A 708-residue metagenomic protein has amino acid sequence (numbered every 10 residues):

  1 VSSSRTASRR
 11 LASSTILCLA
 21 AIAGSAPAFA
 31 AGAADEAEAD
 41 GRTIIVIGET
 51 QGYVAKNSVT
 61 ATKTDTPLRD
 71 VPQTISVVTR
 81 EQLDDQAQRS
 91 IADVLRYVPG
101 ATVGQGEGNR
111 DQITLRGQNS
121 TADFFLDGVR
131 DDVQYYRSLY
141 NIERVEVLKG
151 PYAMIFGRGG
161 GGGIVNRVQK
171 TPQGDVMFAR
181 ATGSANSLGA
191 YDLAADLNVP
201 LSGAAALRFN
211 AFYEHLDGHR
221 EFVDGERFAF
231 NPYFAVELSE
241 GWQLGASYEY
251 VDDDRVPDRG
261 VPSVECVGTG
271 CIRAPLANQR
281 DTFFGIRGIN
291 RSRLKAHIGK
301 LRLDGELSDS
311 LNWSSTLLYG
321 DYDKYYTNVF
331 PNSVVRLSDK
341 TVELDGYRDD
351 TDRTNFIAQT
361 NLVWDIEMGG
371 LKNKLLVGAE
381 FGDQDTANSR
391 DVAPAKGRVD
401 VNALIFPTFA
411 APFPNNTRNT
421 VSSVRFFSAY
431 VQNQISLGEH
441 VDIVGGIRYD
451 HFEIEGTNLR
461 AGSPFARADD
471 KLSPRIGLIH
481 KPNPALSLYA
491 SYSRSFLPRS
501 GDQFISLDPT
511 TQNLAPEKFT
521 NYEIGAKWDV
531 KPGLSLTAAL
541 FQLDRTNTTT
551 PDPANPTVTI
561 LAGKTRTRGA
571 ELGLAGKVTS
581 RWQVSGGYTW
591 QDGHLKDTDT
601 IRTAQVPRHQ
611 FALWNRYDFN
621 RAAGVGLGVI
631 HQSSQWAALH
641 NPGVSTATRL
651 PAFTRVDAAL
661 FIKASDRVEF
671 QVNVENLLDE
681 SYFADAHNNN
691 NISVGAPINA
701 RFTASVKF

Functional and structural regions predicted by a protein language model:
D40-V176, I524: Acidic, small-polar-rich N-terminal luminal/periplasmic segments of exported/outer-membrane proteins
Y140-E143, M154-P232, L238-W242, H297 (+1 more regions): Outer-membrane beta-barrel translocator/receptor signature
E214-G218, F230-E237, G241-E306, D321-R353 (+3 more regions): Acidic/polar loop-and-plug regions of large Gram-negative outer-membrane beta-barrel proteins
A235-S239, R353, K372-L376, E380-Q384 (+6 more regions): Structural signature of Gram-negative outer-membrane beta-barrels, strongest in the C-terminal barrel of TonB-dependent
K300-D321, D345-T457, K577: Face-selective signature of the C-terminal outer-membrane beta-barrel domain
D304-E306, N312-L318, Y322-N328, L488-Y489 (+2 more regions): Membrane-embedded beta-barrel scaffold of Gram-negative outer-membrane proteins
Q542-D544, L561-N641, L678, T703 (+1 more regions): Gram-negative outer-membrane beta-barrel transporters
H631-H640, F661-F708: C-terminal beta-signal and adjacent terminal beta-strands/loops of Gram-negative outer-membrane beta-barrel proteins
